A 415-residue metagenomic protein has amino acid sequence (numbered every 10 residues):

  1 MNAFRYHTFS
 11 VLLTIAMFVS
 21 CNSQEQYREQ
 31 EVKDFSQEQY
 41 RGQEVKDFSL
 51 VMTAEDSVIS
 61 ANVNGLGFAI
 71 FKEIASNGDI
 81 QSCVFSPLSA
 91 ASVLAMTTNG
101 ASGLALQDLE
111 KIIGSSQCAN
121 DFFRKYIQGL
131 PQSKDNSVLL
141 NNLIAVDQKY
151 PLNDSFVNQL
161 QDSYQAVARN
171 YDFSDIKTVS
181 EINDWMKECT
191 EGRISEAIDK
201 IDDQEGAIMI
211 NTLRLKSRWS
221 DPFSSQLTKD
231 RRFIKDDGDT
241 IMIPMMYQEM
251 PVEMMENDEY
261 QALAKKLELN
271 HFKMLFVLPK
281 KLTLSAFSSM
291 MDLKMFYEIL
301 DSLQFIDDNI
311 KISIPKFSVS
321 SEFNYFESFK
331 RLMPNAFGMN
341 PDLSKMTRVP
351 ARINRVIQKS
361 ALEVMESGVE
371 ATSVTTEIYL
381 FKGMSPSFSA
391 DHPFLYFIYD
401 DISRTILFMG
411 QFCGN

Functional and structural regions predicted by a protein language model:
N2-A3, H7-F173, D184, F412: Detector for small/aliphatic-rich hydrophobic stretches
C21, V32, K266, D401-F408: Structured catalytic/translocation cores of nucleotide/phosphate-coupled proteins
I80, F122-K280, L284, Y297 (+1 more regions): Non-catalytic, conformational "gating/processing" segments within enzyme and secreted inhibitor domains
S89, N257-E259, A390: Short, glycine/acidic-rich beta->alpha junctions
L109-I113, F223-D230, F287-K294: Short Gly/aromatic-enriched secondary-structure transition segments
R355-N415: C-terminal soluble interaction/assembly domains
